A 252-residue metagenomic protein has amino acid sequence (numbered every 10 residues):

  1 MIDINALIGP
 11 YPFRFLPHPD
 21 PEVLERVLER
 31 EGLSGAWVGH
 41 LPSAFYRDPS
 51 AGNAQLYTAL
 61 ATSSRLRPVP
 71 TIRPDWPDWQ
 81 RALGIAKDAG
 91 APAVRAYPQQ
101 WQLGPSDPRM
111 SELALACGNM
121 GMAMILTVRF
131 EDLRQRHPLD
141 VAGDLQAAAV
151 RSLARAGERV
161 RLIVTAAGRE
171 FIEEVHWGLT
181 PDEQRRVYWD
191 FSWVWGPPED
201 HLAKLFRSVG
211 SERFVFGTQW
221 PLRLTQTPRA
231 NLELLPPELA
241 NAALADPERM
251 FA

Functional and structural regions predicted by a protein language model:
M1-F15, S50-T71, D182-Y188: Mobile, glycine- and charge-enriched loop segments and immediately flanking short secondary-structure elements within
M1-I4, W37-H40, V69-T71, R95 (+3 more regions): Active-site neighborhood of phospho(di)ester-bond hydrolases with catalytic His/Asp-centered motifs
I2-F13, P17-G35, S208-V215, L222-A252: Mid-to-C-terminal alpha-helical segments outside catalytic/metal-binding sites
N5, L28, L56, A86 (+3 more regions): Conserved, mostly hydrophobic/aromatic
P12-P19, S43-S50, I72-Q80, Q100-P108 (+3 more regions): Acidic-and-aromatic substrate-binding clefts and catalytic sites of carbohydrate-active enzymes
V23-V27, G52-A59, A82-A86, R109-L113 (+4 more regions): A general structural detector for well-ordered alpha-helical segments in enzyme core domains, enriched
S34, R47-D132: Active-site gating/metal-coordination segments in enzymes
A93, S106-V215: Catalytic pocket-lining loop regions of alpha/beta-barrel enzymes, especially the amidohydrolase/enolase/GH5 lineages
